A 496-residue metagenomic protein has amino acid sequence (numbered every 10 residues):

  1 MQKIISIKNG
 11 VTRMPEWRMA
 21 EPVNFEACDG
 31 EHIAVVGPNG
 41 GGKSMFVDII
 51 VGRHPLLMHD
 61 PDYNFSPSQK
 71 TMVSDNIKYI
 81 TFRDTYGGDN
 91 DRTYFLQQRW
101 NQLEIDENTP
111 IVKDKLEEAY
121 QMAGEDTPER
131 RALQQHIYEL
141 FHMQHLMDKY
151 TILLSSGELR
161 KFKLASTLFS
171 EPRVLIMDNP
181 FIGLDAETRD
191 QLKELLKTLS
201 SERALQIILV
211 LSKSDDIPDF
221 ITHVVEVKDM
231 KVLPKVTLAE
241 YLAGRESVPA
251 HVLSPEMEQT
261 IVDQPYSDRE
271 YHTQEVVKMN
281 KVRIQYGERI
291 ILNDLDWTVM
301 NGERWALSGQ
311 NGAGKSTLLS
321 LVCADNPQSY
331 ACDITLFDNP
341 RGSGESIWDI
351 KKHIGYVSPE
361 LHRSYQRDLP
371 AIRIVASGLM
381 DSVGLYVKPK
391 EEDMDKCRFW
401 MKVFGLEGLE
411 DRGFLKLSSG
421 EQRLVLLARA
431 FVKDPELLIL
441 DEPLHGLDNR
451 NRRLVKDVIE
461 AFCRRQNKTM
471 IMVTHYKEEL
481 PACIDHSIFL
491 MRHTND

Functional and structural regions predicted by a protein language model:
V36-P38, S308-Q310: The feature captures the beta-strand-to-loop junction immediately N-terminal to the Walker
S44-M122, L319-V383: ABC ATPase nucleotide-binding domain signature region
E129-L146, A376, E391-L409: Conserved ABC ATPase "signature" region
Y150-L154, Y386-P389, G413-L417, E421: Conserved ABC ATPase signature
K163-L164, L427: Hydrophobic anchor residue at the start of the ABC signature
L175-N179, L438-E442: Catalytic Walker B motif of ABC-type/P-loop ATPase nucleotide-binding domains
D229-E256, P481-A482, L490-D496: Conserved beta-strand-loop-alpha-helix hinge in the C-terminal portion of ABC ATPase nucleotide-binding domains
